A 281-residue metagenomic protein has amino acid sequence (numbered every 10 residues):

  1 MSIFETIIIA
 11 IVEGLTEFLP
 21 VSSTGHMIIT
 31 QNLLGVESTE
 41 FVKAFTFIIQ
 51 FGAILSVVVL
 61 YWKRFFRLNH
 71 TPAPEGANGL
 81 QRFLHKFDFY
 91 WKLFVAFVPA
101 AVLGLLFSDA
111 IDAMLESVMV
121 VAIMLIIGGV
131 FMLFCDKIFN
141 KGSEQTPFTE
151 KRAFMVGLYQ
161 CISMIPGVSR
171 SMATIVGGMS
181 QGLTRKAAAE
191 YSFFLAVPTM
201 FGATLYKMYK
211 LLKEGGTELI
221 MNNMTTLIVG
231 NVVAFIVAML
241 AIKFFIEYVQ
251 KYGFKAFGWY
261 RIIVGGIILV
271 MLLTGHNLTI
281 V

Functional and structural regions predicted by a protein language model:
M1-V281: Multi-pass membrane proteins that catalyze or facilitate reactions on polyprenyl-/lipid-phosphate substrates and their
